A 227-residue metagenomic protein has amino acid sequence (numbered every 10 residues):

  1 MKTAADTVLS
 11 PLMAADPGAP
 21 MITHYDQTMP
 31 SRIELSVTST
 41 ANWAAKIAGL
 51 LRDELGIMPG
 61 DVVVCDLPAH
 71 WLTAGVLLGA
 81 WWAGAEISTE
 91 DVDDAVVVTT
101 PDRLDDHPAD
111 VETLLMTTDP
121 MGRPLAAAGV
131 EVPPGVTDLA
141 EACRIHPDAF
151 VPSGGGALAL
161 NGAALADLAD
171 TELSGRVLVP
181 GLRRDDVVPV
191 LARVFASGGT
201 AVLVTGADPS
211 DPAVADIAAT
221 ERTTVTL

Functional and structural regions predicted by a protein language model:
M1-G18, P212-D216, T220-L227: Actinobacteria-biased recognition of intrinsically disordered, low-complexity terminal regions
P11-L35, G135-N161: AMP-dependent adenylate-forming
M29-P30, E34-L35, L50-R52, A74: N-terminal pre-catalytic "stem/leader" segment of glycosyltransferase-like enzymes
A41-V64, L160-L178: ANL superfamily AMP-binding
L50-L55, G79-W81, A85: Short N-terminal edge-element motif at the start of the domain
D66-H70, G181-R184: Conserved AMP-binding
G79-A83, V187-V202: Conserved short alpha-helical elements in the N-terminal third of ANL/AMP-binding
E86-P108, M121-V130, L165-R176, D208-L227: Conserved ATP-dependent adenylate/AMP-binding module captured primarily in the ANL superfamily
